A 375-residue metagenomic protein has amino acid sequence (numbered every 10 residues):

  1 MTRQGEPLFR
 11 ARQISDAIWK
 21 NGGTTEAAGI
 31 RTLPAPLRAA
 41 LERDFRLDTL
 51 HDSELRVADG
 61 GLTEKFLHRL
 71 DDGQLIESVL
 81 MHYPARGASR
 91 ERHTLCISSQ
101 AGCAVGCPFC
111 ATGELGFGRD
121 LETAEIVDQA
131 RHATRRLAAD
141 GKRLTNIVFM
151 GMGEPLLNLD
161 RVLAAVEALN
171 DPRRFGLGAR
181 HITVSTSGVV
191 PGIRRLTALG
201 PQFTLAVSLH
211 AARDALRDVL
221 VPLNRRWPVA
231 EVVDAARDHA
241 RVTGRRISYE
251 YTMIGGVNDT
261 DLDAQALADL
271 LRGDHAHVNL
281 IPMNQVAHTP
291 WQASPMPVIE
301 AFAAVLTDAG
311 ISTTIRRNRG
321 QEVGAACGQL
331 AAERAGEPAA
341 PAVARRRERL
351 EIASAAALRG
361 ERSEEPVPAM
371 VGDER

Functional and structural regions predicted by a protein language model:
M1-G5, A85-E91, L137-K142: Short, glycine- and charge-enriched coil/turn segments that flank and shape catalytic ligand pockets
M1-I76, H82, R237-R246, Y251-R375: Auxiliary Fe-S-binding modules of radical SAM enzymes
S53, A58, S98-S99, S185 (+1 more regions): Short linear Ser/Thr-Pro motifs
E64, I76, R92-I97, V105 (+1 more regions): Generic beta-strand structural signal
L80-M81, R161: Residue-level structural signal for beta-strand termini and adjacent loop
P84-E125, H132: Canonical Radical SAM [4Fe-4S] cluster-binding loop centered on the CxxxCxxC motif and its immediate flanking residues
H132-T314: Conserved AdoMet/S-adenosylmethionine-binding subsite of the radical SAM
